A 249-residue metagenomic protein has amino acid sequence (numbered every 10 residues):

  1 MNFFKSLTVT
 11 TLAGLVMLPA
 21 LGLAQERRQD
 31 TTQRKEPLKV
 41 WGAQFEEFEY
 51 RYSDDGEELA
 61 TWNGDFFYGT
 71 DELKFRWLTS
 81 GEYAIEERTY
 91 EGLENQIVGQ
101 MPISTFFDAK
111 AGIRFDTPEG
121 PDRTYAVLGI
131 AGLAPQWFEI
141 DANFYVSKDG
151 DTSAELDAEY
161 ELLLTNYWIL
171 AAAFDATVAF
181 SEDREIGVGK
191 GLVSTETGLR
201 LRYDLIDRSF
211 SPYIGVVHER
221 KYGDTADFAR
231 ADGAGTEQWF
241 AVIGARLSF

Functional and structural regions predicted by a protein language model:
M1-Q33: Cleavable N-terminal export/targeting peptides
G22-E86, Q100-M101: Outer-membrane beta-barrel initiation region
Q33, Y50-D54, D65, I85-E87 (+8 more regions): Outer-membrane beta-barrel proteins
W41-Q44, E58, E139, N143-F240 (+1 more regions): Outer-membrane beta-barrel transmembrane domain signature
A43-R51, L73-I85, F107-T117, A126 (+2 more regions): Transmembrane beta-strand segments that form the barrel wall of outer-membrane beta-barrel proteins
L59-N63, G92-E94, T124-Y125, E155: Short, surface-exposed coil-to-beta transition loops
D71-L73, P102-F106, L133-W137, L163-Y167 (+1 more regions): Outer-membrane beta-barrel channels and translocator barrels
T89-Y125: Hydrophobic/aromatic-rich structural module bridging two neighboring secondary-structure elements via a short loop
